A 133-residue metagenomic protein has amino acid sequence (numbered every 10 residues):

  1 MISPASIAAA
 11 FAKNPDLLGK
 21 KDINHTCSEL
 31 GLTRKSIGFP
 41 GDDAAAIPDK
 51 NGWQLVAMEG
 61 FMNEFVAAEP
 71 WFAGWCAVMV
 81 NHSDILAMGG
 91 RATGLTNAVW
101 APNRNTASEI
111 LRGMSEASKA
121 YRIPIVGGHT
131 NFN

Functional and structural regions predicted by a protein language model:
M1-A68, M88, N97, S108 (+1 more regions): Extreme N-terminal cap/leader segments of soluble proteins
F72-M88: Alpha-helical scaffold segments that flank or form the walls of functional sites
V78, L111-M114: Amphipathic alpha-helical segments in well-structured domains
L95-P102: Short glycine-rich or small-residue beta-strand-to-loop segments that form or flank ligand, phosphate, metal/Fe-S
P102-L111: Short glycine/threonine-rich loop-to-helix capping motif typified by GTGT followed within a few residues by an Asp-Pro
N131-N133: Short, intrinsically disordered, charge-balanced linker/junction segments flanking boundaries in proteins
